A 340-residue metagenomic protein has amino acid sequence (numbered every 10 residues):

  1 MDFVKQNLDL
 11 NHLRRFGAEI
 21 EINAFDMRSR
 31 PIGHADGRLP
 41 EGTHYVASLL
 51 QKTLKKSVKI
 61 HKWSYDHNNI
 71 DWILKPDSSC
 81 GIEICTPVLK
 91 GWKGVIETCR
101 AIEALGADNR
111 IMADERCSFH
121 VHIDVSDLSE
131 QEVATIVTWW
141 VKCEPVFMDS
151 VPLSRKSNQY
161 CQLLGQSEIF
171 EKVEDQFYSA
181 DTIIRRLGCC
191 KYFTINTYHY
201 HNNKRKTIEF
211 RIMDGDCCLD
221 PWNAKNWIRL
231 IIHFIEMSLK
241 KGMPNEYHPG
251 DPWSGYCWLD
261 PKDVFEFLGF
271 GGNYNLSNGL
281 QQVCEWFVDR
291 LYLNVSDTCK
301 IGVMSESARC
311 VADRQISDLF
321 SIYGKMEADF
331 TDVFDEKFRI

Functional and structural regions predicted by a protein language model:
M1-M112, D127-I340: C-terminal accessory/tail domains of diverse enzymes
S118: Catalytic palm active-site di-aspartate
D124: Short hydrophobic/aromatic beta-strand micro-patches that form the beta-sheet surface supporting nucleotide- or nucleic
